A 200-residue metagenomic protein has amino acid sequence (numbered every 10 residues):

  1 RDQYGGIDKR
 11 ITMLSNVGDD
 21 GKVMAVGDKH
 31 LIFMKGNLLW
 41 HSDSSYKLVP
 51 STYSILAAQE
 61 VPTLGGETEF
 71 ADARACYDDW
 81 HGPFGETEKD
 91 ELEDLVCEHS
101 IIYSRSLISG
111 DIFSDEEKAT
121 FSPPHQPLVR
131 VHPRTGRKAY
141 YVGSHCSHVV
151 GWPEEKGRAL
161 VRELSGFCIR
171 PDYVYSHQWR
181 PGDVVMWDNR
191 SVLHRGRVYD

Functional and structural regions predicted by a protein language model:
R1-M186, R190-D200: Fe(II)/2-oxoglutarate oxygenase catalytic core
